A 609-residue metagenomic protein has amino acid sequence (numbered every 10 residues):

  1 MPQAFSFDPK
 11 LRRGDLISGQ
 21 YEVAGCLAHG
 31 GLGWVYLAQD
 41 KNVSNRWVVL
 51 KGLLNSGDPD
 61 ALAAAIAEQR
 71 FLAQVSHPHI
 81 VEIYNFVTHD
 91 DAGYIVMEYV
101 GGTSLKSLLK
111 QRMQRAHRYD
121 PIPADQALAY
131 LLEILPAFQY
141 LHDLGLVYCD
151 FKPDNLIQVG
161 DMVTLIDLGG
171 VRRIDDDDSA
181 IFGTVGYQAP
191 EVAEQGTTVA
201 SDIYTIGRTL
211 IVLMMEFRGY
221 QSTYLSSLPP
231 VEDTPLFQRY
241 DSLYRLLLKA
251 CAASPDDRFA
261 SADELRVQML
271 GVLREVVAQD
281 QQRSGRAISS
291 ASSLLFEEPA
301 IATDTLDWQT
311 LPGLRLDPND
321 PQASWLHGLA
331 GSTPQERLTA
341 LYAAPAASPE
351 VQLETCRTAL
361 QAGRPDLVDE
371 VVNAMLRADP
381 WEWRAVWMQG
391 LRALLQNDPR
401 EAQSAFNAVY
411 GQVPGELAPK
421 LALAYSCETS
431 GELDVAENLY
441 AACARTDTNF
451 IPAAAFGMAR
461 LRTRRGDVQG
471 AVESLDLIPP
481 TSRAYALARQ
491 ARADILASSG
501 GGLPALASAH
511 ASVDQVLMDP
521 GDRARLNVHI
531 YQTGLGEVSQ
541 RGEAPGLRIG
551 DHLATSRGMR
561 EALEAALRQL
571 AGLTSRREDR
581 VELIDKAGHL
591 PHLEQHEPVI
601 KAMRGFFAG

Functional and structural regions predicted by a protein language model:
H29, Q39-W47: Conserved N-lobe loop of protein kinases adjacent to the ATP-binding glycine-rich P-loop
W34: Conserved N-lobe ATP-binding subsite of Hanks-type protein kinase domains, especially the beta3 VAIK lysine
G52-Q74: AlphaC helix of the eukaryotic protein kinase fold
F86: Activation-segment/catalytic-loop signature of the eukaryotic protein kinase fold
D90-S104, L108: Conserved short submotifs of the Hanks-type protein kinase catalytic core that shape the nucleotide-binding pocket
Y130-L131: Activation segment signature within eukaryotic-like protein kinase domains
I134-L146: Protein kinase catalytic-loop region centered on the HRD/HxD motif
Q279-A359: Regulatory extensions appended to serine/threonine kinase catalytic cores
